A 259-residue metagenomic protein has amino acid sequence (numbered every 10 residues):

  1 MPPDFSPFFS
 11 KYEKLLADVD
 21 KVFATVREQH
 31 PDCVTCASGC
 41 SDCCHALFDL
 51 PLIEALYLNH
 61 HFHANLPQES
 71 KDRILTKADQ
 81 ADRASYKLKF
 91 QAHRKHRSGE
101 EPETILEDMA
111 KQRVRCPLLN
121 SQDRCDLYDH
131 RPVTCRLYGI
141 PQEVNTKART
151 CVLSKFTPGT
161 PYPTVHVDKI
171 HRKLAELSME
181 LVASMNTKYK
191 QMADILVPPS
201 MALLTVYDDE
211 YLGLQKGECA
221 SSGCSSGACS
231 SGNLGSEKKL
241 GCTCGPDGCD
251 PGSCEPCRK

Functional and structural regions predicted by a protein language model:
M1-D42, A46-K259: Short loop/turn segments that flank or connect secondary-structure elements
